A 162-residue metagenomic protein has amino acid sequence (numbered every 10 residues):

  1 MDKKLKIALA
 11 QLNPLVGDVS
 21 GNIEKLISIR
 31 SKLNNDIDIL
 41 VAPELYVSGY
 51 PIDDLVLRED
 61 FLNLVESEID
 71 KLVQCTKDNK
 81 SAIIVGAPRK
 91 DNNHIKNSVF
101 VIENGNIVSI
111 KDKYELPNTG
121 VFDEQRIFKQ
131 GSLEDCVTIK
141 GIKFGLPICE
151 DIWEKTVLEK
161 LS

Functional and structural regions predicted by a protein language model:
M1-S162: Enzyme catalytic cores with a strong preference for nitrogen-chemistry domains
